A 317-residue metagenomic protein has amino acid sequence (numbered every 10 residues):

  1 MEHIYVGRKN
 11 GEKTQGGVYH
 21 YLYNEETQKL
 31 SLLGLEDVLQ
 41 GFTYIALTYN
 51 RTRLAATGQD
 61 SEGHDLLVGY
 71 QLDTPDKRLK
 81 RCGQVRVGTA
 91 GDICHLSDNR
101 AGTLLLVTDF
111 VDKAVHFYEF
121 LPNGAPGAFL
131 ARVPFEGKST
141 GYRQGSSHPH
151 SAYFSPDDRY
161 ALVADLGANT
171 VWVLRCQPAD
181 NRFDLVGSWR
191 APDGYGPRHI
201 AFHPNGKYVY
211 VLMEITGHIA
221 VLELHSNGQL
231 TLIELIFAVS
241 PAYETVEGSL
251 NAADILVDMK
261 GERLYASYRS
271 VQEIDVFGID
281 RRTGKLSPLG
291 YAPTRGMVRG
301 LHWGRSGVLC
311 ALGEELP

Functional and structural regions predicted by a protein language model:
I4, L54, L105, A161 (+3 more regions): Hydrophobic beta-strand positions that form the internal "hydrophobic ladder" of WD40/Gbeta-like beta-propeller blades
K9-G11, Q59-S61, F110, F120 (+6 more regions): Short loop/turn segments immediately following the C-termini of beta-strands
T14, L39-Y49, G88-R100, E136-D157 (+3 more regions): Beta-rich, blade/repeat-based domains predominating in secreted/periplasmic proteins but also intracellular
Y21-Q28, Y70-R78, Y118-G127, L174-R182 (+2 more regions): Short loop/turn segments immediately following beta-strands, especially the blade-tip and inter-blade linker loops
S31-D37, K80-V87, A131, G137-R143 (+3 more regions): A short beta-strand motif characteristic of beta-propeller blades
L32-G102: Blade-loop segments of beta-propeller domains
R78-S151: Asp-box/WD-like beta-propeller blade repeats and closely related beta-sheet repeat scaffolds
D158-G217: Loop-centered beta-sheet repeat module
